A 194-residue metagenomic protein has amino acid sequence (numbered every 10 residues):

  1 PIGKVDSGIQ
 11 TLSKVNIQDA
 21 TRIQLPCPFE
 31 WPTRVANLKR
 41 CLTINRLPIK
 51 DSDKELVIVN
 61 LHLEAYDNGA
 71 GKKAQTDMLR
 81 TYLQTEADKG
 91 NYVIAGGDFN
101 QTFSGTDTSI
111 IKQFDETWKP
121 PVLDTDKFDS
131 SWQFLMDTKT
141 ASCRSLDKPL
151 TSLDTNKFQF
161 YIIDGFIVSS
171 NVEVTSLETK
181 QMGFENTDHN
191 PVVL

Functional and structural regions predicted by a protein language model:
P1-V57, L63: Structured beta-strand-rich core segments of catalytic domains in phosphoester-bond hydrolases
G3-G8, A20, E30, Y66-N68 (+3 more regions): Short catalytic/ligand-binding loop motif for oxyanion handling, primarily in non-cytosolic enzymes, centered on
K4, N68-G71, G183-D188: Solvent-exposed loop/turn segments connecting transmembrane beta-strands in outer-membrane beta-barrel proteins
V5, G69-T76, N156, F160: Solvent-exposed, acidic/flexible segments
L61, G96-D98: Active-site flanking residues adjacent to catalytic metal/cofactor-binding acidic residues
N68-N91: A long, amphipathic alpha-helix that forms part of the scaffold/cap immediately adjacent to metal-dependent active
L83-I94, Q101-L194: Metal-dependent phosphoester-hydrolase catalytic domains
